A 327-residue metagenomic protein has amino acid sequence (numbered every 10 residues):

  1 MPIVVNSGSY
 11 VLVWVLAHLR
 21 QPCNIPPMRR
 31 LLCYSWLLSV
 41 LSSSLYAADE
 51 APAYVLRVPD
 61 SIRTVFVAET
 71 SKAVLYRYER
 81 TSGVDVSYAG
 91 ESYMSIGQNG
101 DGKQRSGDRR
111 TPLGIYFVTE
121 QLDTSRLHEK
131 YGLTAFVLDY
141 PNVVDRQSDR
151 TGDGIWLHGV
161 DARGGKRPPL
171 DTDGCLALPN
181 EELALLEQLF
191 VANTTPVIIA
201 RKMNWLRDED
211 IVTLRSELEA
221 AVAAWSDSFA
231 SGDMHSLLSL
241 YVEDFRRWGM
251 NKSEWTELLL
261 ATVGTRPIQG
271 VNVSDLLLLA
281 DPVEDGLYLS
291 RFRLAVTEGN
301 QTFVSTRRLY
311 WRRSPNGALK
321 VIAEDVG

Functional and structural regions predicted by a protein language model:
Y34-S43: Bacterial N-terminal signal peptides
E50-I155, D161: Gly/Pro-biased beta-strand-loop elements
D108-L113, L122-A223: Exported/periplasmic cell-wall-interacting domains
R110, L260-R308: Surface-exposed, charged secondary-structure patches
W225, L237-L238, W255, S290 (+1 more regions): Hydrophobic pocket/interface hotspot
S231-W248: Short, well-ordered alpha-helical segments enriched in acidic and aromatic residues
Q301-G327: Short beta-strand edge/turn micro-motifs at domain boundaries
